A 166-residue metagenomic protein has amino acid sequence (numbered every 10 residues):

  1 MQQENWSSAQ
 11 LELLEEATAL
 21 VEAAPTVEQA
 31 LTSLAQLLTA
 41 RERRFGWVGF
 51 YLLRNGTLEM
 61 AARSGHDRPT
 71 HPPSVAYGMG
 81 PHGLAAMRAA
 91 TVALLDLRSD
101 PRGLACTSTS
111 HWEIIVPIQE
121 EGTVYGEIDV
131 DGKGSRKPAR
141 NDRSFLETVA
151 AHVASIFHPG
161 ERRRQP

Functional and structural regions predicted by a protein language model:
Q2, L14, T18, G132-P166: Juxtadomain coupling helices with adjacent low-complexity linkers
E4-E15, V21-E28: A conserved signal-transducing helical linker
L20-A61: Helix-loop-beta substructure at the N-terminus of cytosolic sensory domains that couple signal/ligand detection
E42, A105-S110: Short loop/turn motifs at secondary-structure junctions and domain boundaries
W47, I115, E127: Short hydrophobic/aromatic beta-strand element in the GNAT-like acyltransferase core that lines or flanks the acyl-donor
L52-C106: Regulatory sensory and allosteric helical modules in signal-transduction proteins and certain transcription factors
W112-Q119: A short, aliphatic-rich beta-strand micro-motif
G122-G132: Sensory beta-strand/linker motifs that couple input domains to effectors
